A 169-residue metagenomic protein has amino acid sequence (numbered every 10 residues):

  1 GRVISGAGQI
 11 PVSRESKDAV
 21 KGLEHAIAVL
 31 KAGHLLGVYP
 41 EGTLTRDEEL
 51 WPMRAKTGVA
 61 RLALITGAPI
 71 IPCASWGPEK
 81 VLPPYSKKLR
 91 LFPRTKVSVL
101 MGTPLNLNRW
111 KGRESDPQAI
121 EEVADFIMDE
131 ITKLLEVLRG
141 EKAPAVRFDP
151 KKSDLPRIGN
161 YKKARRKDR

Functional and structural regions predicted by a protein language model:
G1-H34: Membrane-interfacial amphipathic helices and adjacent loop/beta segments that form the lipid-substrate binding surface
K21, R54-G58, E122: Short, conserved clusters of charged catalytic residues that mark active-site and nucleotide-handling motifs
V29, E130-L138: C-terminal alpha-helix
V29-V59: Catalytic-site beta-strand/loop segments enriched in glycine and acidic/polar residues
E49-P117, F148-K167: A cross-family acyltransferase "interaction/gating" segment
V137-K152: Short, flexible loop/turn segments with low-complexity composition
